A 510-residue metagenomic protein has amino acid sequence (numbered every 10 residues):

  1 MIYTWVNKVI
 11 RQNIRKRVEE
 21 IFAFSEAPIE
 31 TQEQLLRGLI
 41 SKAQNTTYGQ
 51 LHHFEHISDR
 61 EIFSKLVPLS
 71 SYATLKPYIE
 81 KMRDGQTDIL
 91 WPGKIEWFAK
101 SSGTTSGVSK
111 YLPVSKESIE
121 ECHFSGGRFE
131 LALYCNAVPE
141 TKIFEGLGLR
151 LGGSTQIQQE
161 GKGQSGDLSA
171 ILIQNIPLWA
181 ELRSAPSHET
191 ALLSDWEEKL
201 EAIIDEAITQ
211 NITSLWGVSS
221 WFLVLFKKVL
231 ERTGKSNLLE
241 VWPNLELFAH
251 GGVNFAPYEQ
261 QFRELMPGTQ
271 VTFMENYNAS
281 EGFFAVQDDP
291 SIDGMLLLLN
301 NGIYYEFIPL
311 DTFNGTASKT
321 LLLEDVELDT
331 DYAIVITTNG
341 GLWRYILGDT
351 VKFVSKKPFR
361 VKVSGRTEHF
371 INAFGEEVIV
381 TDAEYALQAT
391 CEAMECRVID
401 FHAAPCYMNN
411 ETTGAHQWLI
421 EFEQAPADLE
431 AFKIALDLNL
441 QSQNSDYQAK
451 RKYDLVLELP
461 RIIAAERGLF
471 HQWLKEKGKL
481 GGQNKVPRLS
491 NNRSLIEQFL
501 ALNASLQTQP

Functional and structural regions predicted by a protein language model:
M1-E55, F63, V67, Y78-G85 (+1 more regions): Active-site glycine/GP-rich loop and adjacent strand/helix microenvironment that borders small-molecule binding pockets
E30, Q34-F98, K110-Y111, E121 (+2 more regions): Active-site diphosphate/adenylate-binding microenvironment
A99-T105: Conserved helicase ATPase motor motifs in RecA-like P-loop NTPase domains
S106-G107, E368: A broad detector of the eukaryotic-type serine/threonine protein kinase catalytic domain
G107-E117: Short "domain-exit" segments at the C-terminal end of structured domains
E117-S125: Structural secondary-structure boundary motif
G126-L131, S291: Short, basic alpha-helical nucleic acid-contact segments in DNA-binding proteins and DNA transaction factors
A132-P177: Conserved AMP-binding loop of ANL adenylate-forming enzymes
